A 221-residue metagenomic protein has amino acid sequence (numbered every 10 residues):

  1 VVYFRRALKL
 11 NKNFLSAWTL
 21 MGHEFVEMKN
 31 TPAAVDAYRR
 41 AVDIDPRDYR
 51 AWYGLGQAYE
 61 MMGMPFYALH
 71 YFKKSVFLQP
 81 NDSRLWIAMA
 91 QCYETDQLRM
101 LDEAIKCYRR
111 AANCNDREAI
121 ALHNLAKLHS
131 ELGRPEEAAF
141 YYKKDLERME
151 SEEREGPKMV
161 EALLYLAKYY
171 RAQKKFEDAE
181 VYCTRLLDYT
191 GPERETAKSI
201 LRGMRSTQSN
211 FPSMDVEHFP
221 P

Functional and structural regions predicted by a protein language model:
V1-R6, E27-R40, M61-K74, D96-R110 (+2 more regions): Structural signature of tandem alpha-helical TPR/SEL1-like repeats, specifically the intra-repeat loop/turn
L10, I44, L78, C114 (+2 more regions): Structural marker of alpha-solenoid helical repeat scaffolds
F14, D48, D82, E118 (+3 more regions): Residue-level recognition of tetratricopeptide repeat
A17, A51, L85, A121 (+3 more regions): TPR alpha-solenoid repeat register
T19, V26, Y53, E60 (+3 more regions): Position-specific recognition of the canonical hydrophobic site in helix A of tetratricopeptide repeat
L98-R99, P135-F140, K168-D178, G203-F219: Alpha-helical linker/edge segments of TPR/alpha-solenoid repeat scaffolds and analogous pre-/post-domain helices
